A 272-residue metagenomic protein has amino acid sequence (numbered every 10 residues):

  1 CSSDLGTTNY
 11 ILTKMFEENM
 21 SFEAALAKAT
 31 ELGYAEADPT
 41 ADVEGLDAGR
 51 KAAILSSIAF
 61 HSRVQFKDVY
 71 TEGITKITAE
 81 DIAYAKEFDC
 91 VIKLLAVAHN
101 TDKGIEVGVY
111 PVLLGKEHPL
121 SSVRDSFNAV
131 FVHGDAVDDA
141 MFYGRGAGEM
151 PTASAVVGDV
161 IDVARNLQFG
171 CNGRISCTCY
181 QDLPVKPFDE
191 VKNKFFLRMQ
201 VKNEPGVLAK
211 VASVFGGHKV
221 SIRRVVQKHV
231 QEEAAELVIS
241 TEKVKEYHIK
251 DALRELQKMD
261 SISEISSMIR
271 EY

Functional and structural regions predicted by a protein language model:
C1-S2: Short, small-residue-biased leader/transition segments that mark boundaries at the very start of proteins
T8-M20, R50-V64, D159: Oxidoreductase and adenylate-handling cofactor-binding alpha/beta cores
I11, K93-L94, G108, F131 (+4 more regions): Structured core elements
A25-S122, F127-A129: Substrate-binding/catalytic subdomain of NAD(P)-dependent oxidoreductase enzymes
I74, D138-A140, G144-M150: Glycine-rich phosphate/pyrophosphate-binding beta-alpha loops
Y110-D135, E149-M150, S221-Q231: Low-complexity, glycine/alanine/valine/leucine- and proline-rich hydrophobic stretches
L120, F142-A147, Q200-E204: Hydrophobic alpha-helical bundle architecture
A155, V160-Y272: A conserved regulatory-domain signal marking ACT and ACT-like small-molecule sensing domains and adjacent regulatory
